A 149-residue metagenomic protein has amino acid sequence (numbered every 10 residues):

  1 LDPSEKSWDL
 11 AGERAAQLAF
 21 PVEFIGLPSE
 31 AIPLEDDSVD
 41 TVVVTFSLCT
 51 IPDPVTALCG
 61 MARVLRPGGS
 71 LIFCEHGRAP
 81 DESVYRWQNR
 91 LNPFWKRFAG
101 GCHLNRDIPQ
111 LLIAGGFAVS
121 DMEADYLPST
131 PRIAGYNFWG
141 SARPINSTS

Functional and structural regions predicted by a protein language model:
L1-A31: Class I SAM-dependent methyltransferase SAM/SAH-binding core
L27-V42: A short acidic, Gly/Pro-enriched loop at the edge of an enzyme's catalytic core that lines a small-molecule cofactor
D40-D53: A short SAM/SAH-binding and catalytic strip from SAM-dependent methyltransferases
V55-P67: A short glycine-rich, Lys/Arg-flanked "PGG" loop and its adjoining helix->strand segment in the class I
G68-H76: Conserved beta-strand signature within the Rossmann-like core of class I S-adenosyl-L-methionine
H76-D81, Y126-L127: Short "lid" loop at the C-terminus of a central beta-strand within the Rossmann-like core of SAM-dependent
G100-G116: Short alpha-helix
S120, A124-S149: Core SAM-dependent methyltransferase catalytic element
